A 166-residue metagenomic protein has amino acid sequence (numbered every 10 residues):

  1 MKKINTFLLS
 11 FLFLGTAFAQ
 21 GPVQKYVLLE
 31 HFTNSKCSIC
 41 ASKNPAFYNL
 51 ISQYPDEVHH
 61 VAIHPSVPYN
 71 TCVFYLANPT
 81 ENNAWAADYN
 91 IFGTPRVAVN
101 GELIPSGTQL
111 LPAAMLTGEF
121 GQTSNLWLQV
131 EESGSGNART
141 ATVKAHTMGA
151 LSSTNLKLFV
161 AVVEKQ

Functional and structural regions predicted by a protein language model:
M1-Q24: Bacterial Sec-dependent N-terminal signal peptides
T6, P22-K25, E30, N90 (+1 more regions): A broadly tuned, weak detector of single residues within folded domains
F11-L12, A41-P45, T140-V143: Short amphipathic alpha-helical surface micro-motifs
G21-P65: Local sequence-structure signature of Cys/Sec-based thiol-disulfide redox active-site neighborhoods
D56-Q166: Short, conserved sequence motifs used for protein processing/export or organelle targeting and for catalysis
